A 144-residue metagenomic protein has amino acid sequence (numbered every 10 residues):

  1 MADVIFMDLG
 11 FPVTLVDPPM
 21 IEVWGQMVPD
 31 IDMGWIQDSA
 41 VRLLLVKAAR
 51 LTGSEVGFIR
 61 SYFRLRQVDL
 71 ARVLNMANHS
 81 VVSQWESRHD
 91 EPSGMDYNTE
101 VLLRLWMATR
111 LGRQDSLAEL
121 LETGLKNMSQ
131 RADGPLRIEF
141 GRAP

Functional and structural regions predicted by a protein language model:
M1-R50, G112-P144: N-terminal flexible/basic segments that precede or flank functional cores
L44, F58-S61, V101-A108: Short, hydrophobic/amphipathic alpha-helical patches that form generic packing surfaces within helical domains
A49-L65: Short, amphipathic alpha-helical "recognition" segments used to contact nucleic acids or chromatin
I59, D69-R72: Short alpha-helical "recognition helix" segments of helix-turn-helix
F63, L74-N75: Core residues of bacterial helix-turn-helix
N75-M95: Recognition helix of helix-turn-helix/homeodomain-like DNA-binding domains that insert into the DNA major groove
M95-D115: DNA major-groove recognition helix of helix-turn-helix/homeodomain DNA-binding modules
